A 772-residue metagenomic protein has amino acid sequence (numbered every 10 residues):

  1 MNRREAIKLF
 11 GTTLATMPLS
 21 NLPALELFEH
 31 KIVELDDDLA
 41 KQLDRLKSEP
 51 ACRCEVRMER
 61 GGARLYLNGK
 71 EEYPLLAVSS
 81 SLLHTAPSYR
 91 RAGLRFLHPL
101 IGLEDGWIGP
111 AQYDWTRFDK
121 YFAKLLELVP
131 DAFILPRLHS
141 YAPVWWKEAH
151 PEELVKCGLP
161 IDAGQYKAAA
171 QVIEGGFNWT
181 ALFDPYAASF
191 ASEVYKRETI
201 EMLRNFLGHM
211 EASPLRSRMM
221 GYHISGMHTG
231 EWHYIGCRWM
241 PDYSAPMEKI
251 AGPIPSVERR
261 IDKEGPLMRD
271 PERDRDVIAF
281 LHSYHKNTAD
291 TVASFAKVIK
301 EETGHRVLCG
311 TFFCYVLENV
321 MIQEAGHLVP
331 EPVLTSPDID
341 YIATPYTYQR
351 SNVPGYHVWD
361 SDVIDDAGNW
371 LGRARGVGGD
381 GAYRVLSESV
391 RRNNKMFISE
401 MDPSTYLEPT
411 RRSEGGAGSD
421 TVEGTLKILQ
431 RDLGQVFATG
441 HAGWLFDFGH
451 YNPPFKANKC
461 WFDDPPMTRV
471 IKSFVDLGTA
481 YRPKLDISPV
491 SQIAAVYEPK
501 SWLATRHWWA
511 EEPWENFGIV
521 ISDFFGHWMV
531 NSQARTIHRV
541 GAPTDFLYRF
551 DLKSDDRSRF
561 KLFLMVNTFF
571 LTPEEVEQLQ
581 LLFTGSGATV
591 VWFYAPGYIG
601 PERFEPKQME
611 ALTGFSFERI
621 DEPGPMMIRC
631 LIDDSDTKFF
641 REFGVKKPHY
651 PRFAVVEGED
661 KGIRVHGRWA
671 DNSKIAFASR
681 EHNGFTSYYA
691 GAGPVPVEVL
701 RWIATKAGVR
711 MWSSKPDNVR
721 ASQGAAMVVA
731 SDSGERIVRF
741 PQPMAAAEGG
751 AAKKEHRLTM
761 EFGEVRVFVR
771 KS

Functional and structural regions predicted by a protein language model:
E5-E26: N-terminal export signals
H30-Y89: N-terminal carbohydrate-binding accessory modules
L75-A77, L97-P99, I134-P136, M220-I224 (+4 more regions): Hydrophobic faces of well-ordered beta-strands that scaffold small-molecule active sites in alpha/beta enzyme cores
S79-L82, T536-D555: A short, well-structured beta->alpha microelement
A86-Y166, F295, K300: Aromatic-lined substrate-binding rim segments of carbohydrate-active enzymes
E148-E388: Polysaccharide-binding and catalytic clefts of secreted carbohydrate-active enzymes
G310-S532, P623-D633, F639-F653, H666-A670 (+4 more regions): Hydrophobic targeting/anchoring helices
T425, V566-S772: A conserved amphipathic helix/loop scaffold that creates a polar/acidic microenvironment used either to coordinate
